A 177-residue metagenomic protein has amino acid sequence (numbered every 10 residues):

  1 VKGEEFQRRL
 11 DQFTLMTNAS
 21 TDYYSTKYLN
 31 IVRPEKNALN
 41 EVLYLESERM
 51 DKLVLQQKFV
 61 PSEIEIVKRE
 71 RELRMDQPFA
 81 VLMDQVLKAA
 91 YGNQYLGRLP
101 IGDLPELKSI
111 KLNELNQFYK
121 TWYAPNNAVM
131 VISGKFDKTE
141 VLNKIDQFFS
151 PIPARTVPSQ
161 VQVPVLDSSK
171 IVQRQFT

Functional and structural regions predicted by a protein language model:
K2-N37, L73-N127, P151-T177: Non-catalytic beta-strand/loop surface segments
R8, K58-E65, E72-L73, Q77-Q85 (+2 more regions): Non-catalytic accessory/assembly modules
Y28, E46, V67, L115 (+1 more regions): Divalent metal-coordination and catalytic microenvironments
I31-I64: M16/insulysin-pitrilysin zinc metalloprotease superfamily fold
V42-E48, L142-F149: Short amphipathic alpha-helices in soluble, non-transmembrane regions that often serve as interface/regulatory elements
V54-E72, D137, T156-K170: Acidic/histidine-enriched alpha-helical segments
I64, F79, N116-F148: Non-catalytic, conformational "gating/processing" segments within enzyme and secreted inhibitor domains
